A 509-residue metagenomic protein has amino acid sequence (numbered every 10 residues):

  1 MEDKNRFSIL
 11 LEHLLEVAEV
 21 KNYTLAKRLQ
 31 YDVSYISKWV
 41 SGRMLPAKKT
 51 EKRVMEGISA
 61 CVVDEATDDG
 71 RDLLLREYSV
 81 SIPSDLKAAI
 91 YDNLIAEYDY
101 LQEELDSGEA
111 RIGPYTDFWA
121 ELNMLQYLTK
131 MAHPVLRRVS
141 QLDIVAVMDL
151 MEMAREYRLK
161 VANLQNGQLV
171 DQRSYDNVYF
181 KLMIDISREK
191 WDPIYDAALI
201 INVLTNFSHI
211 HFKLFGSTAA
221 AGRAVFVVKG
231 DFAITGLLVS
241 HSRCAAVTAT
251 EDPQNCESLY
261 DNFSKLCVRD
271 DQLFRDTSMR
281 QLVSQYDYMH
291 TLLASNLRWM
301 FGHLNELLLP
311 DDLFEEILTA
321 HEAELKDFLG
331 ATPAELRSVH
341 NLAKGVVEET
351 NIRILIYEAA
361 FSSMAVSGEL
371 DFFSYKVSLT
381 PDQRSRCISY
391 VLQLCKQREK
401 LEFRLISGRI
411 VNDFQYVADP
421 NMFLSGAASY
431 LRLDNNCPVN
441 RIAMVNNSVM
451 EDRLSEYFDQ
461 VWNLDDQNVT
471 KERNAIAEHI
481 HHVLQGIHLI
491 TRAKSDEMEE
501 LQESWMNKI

Functional and structural regions predicted by a protein language model:
M1-N22: A short, Lys/Arg-rich alpha-helix, primarily the initiator
I9, H13, K27, K38: DNA-binding alpha-helical recognition surfaces that contact promoter or target DNA
L15, A26, M55, S59: The alpha-helix within a helix-turn-helix
N22-L29: Short alpha-helical "recognition helix" segments of helix-turn-helix
Q30-K49: Recognition helix of helix-turn-helix/homeodomain-like DNA-binding domains that insert into the DNA major groove
T50-D69: DNA major-groove recognition helix of helix-turn-helix/homeodomain DNA-binding modules
T67-L142: Helix-turn-helix/homeodomain-like alpha-helical modules used for DNA recognition and transcription-factor dimerization
Y115-K471, A475-E478, H482-Q485: Hydrophobic protein-protein interaction segments
